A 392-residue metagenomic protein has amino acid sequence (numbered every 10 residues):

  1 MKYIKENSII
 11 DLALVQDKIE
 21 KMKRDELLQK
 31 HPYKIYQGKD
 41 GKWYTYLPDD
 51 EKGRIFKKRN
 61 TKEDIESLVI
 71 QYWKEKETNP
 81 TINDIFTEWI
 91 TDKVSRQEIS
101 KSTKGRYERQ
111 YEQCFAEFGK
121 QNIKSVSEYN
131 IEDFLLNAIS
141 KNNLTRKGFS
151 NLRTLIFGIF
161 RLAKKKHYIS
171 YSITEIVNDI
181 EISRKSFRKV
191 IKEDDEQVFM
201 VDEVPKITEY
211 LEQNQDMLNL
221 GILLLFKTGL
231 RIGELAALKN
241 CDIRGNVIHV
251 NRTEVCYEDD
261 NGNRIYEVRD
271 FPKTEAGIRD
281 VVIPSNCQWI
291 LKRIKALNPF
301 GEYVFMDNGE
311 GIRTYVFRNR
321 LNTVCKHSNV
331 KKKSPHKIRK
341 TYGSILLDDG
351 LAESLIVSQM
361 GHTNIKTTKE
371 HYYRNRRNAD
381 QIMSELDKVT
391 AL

Functional and structural regions predicted by a protein language model:
M1-P80: Basic/aromatic DNA-contact patch characteristic of tyrosine site-specific recombinases
K57-K58, K93-Y168, G311-T314, K331-K337: N-terminal core-binding DNA-recognition domain of tyrosine site-specific recombinases/integrases
S150, K165, I169, E175-I232 (+2 more regions): Basic, Lys/Arg- and aromatic-enriched nucleic-acid-binding interface segment
K165, L223, K227, G233-E234 (+3 more regions): C-terminal catalytic core of tyrosine-transesterase DNA break-rejoin enzymes
A237-R293: Conserved tyrosine-mediated DNA breakage-rejoining catalytic core shared by Y-recombinases
D242-V247, L351-H371: Short, polar N-cap/turn motifs at the start of nucleic acid-interacting alpha helices
E254, M360-E385: Catalytic-site neighborhood detector that most strongly recognizes the C-terminal catalytic loop/helix of tyrosine
V282-V330: Active-site/catalytic core of tyrosine-dependent DNA strand-transfer enzymes
